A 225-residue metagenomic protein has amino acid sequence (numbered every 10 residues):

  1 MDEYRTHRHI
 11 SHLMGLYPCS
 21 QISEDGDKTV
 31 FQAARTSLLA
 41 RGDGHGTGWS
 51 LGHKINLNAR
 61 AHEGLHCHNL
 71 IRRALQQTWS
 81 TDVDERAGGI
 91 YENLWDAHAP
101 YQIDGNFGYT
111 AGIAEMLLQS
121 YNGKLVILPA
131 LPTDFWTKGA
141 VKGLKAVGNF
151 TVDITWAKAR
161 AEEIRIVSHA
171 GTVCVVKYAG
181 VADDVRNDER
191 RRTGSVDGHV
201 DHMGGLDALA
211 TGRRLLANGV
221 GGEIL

Functional and structural regions predicted by a protein language model:
M1-G48, I71-Y91: Extended glycan-interaction surfaces of carbohydrate-active proteins
H9-M14, H45-G52, H62, Y101-G108: Aromatic- and histidine-enriched alpha-helix N-cap/loop-to-helix transition segments that scaffold the rims
M14-G26, A40, H53-H62, G112-Y121: Well-ordered alpha-helical scaffold segments within catalytic/enzyme domains
L65-G198, G204-A210, R214-I224: Non-catalytic C-terminal accessory modules of carbohydrate-active enzymes
